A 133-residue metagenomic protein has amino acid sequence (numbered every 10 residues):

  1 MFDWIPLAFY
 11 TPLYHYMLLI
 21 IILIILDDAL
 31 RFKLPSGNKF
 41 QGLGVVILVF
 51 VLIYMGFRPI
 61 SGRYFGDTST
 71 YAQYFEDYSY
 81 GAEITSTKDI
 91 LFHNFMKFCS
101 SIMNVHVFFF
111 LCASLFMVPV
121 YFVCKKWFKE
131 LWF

Functional and structural regions predicted by a protein language model:
M1-F133: Terminal, non-globular segments
